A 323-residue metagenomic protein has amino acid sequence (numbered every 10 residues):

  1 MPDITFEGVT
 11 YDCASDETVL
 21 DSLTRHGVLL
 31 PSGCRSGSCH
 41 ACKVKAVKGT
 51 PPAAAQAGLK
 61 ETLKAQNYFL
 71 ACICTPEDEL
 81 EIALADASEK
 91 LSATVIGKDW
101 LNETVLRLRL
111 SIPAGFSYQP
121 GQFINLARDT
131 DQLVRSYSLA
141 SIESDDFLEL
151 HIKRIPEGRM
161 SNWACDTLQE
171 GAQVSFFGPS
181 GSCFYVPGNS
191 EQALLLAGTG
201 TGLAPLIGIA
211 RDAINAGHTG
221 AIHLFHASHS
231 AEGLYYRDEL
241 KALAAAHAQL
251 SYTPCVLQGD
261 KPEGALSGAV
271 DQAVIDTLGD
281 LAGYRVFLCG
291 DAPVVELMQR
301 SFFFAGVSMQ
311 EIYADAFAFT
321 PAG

Functional and structural regions predicted by a protein language model:
M1-I4, T10, C72-C74, A83-S111: Short N-terminal strand-loop motif that marks the start of NAD(P)H/FAD-dependent oxidoreductase cofactor-binding domains
M1-L80, A221, F225-G323: Reductase modules of NAD(P)H-dependent flavoproteins
I4, I82-A85, I124-D129, A172-G178: Short conserved beta-strand and strand-loop elements enriched in small hydrophobics with frequent Asp/Gly
K90-Q173, E191-Q192, S228-S230, C255-G259: Ferredoxin-reductase
G121, G202, D291: Short, conserved phosphate/pyrophosphate- and ester-handling motifs at nucleotide-, phospho-/glycolipid
G178-N189: A short, basic/flexible loop-to-alpha-helix module at the beginning of a structural domain
G188-A193, L281-A282: Short helix-loop-beta connector
P205-N215: Histidine-anchored nucleotide/phosphate-binding helix
